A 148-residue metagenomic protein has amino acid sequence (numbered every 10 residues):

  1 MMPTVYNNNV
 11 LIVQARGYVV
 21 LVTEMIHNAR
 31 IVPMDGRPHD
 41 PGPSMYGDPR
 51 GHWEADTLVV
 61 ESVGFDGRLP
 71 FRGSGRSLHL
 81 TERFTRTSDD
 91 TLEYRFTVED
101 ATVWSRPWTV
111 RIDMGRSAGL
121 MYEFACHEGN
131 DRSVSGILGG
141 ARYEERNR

Functional and structural regions predicted by a protein language model:
M1-R148: PEST-like low-complexity, intrinsically disordered acidic/proline/serine-rich tracts that flank trafficking/processing
